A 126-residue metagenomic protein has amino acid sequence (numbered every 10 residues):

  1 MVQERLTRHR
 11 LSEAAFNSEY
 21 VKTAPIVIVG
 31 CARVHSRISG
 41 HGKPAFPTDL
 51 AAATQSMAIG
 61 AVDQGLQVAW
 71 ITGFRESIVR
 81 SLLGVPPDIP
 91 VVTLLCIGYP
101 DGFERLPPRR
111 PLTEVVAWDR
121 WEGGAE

Functional and structural regions predicted by a protein language model:
M1-L50: Glycine/small-residue-rich phosphate/adenosyl-binding loop
Q3-R5, C31-R33, F74, I97-Y99 (+1 more regions): Fold-independent oxyanion-binding glycine-rich loops and adjacent beta-strand/coil segments at enzyme active sites
R10-S12, S39-H41, S81-L82, E104-P108: Short, well-ordered secondary-structure micro-motifs
E19-K22, V85-D88, P107-R109: Solvent-exposed alpha-helices and their adjacent loops that cap or buttress functional pockets in soluble metabolic
A24-I26, Q67, V92: Short, surface-exposed beta-edge/turn micro-motifs
I28, H35-L82: Small-aliphatic-rich amphipathic alpha-helix that forms the alpha element of a beta-alpha
V79-V92: Short, electropositive alpha-helical surface patch
L94-E126: C-terminal helix-cap and adjacent tail motif
